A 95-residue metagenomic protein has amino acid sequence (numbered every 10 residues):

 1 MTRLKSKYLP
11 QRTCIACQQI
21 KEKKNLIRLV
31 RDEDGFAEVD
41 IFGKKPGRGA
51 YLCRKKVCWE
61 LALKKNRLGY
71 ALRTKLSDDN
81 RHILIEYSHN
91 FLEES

Functional and structural regions predicted by a protein language model:
M1-R48, R54-S95: Replace "small metal-dependent catalytic modules" with "small catalytic or cofactor-binding modules
